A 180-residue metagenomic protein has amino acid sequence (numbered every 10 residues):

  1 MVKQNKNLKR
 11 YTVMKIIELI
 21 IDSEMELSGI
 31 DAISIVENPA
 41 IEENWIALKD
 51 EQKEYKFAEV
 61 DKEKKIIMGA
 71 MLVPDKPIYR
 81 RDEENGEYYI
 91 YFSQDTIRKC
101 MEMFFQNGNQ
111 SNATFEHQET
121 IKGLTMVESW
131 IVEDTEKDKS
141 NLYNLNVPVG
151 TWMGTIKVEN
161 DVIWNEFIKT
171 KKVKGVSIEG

Functional and structural regions predicted by a protein language model:
K3-G180: Signature of dsDNA virion morphogenesis modules
